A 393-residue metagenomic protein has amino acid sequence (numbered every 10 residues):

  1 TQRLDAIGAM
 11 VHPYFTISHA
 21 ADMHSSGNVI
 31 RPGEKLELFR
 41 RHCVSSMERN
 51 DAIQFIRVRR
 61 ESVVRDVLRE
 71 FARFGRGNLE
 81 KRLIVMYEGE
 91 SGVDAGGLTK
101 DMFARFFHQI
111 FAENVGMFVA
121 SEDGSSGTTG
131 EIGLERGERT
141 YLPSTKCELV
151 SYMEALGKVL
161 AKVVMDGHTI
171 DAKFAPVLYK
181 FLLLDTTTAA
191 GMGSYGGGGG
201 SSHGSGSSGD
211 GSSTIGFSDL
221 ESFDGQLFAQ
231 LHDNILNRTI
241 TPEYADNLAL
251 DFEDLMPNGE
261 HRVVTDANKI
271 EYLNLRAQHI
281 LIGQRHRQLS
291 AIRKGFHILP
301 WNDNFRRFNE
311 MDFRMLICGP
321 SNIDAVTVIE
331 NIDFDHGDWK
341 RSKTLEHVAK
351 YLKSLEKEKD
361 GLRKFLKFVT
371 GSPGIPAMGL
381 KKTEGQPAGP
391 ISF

Functional and structural regions predicted by a protein language model:
T1-E138, S194-G196, G200-G209, S213-I215 (+2 more regions): Extended low-complexity, proline/serine/acidic/glycine-rich cytosolic segments
D5-G8, H12-F15, H19, F107 (+8 more regions): Alpha-helical repeat scaffolds in large eukaryotic proteins
S46-N50, A175-F393: C-terminal catalytic/scaffold cores in eukaryotic proteins
G77-G89, G130-Y141, E154-K158, N268-L273 (+2 more regions): Surface-exposed beta-strand-to-loop junctions that form interaction patches on eukaryotic regulatory domains
L79, G89, V93-D101, K146-V150 (+6 more regions): Intrinsic disorder
G96-G97, V115-E122, P143, H168-F174 (+3 more regions): Intrinsically disordered, low-complexity regions enriched in proline, serine, glycine and charged residues
S126-G130, E135-Y179, L184-A190, E358: Alpha-helical catalytic/interaction cores of small GTPase-regulatory modules
